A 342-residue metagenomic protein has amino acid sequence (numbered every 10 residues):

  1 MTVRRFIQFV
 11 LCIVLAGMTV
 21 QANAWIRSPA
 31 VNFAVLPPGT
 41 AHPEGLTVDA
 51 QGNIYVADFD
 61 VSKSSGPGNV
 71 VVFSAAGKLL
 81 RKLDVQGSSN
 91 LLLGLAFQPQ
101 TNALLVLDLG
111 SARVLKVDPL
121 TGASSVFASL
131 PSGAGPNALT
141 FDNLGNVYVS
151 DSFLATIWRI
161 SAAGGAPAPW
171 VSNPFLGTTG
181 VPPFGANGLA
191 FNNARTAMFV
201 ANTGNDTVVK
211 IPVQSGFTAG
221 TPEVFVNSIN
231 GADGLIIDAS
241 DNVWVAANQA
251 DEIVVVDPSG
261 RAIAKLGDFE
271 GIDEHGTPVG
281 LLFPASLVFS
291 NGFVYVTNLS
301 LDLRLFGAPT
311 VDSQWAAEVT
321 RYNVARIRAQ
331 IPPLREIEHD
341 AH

Functional and structural regions predicted by a protein language model:
Q8-M18: Bacterial N-terminal signal peptides
R27-F33, K78-K82, A123-V126, G165-P169 (+2 more regions): Predominantly a core beta-strand signature of beta-propeller blades across repeat-based propeller domains
V31-L36, K82-S88, A168-V181, E223 (+2 more regions): Surface-exposed loop and turn segments in beta-propeller and other repeat-based domains that flank or scaffold
P38-Q51, A57-D60, G66-P67, Q86-L104 (+8 more regions): Beta-rich, blade/repeat-based domains predominating in secreted/periplasmic proteins but also intracellular
F59-V61, L109, S152-F153, A162 (+4 more regions): Short loop/turn segments immediately following the C-termini of beta-strands
G68-V71, R113-L115, T156-R159, T207-V209 (+2 more regions): A short loop-to-beta-strand structural motif that recurs across blades of beta-propeller domains
F73-K78, D118-G122, S161-G165, P212-F217 (+2 more regions): Short loop/turn segments that connect beta-strands within beta-propeller blades
V288-H342: Blade-level signature of beta-propeller repeat domains, shared across WD40, Kelch, NHL, RCC1 and BNR/Asp-box propellers
